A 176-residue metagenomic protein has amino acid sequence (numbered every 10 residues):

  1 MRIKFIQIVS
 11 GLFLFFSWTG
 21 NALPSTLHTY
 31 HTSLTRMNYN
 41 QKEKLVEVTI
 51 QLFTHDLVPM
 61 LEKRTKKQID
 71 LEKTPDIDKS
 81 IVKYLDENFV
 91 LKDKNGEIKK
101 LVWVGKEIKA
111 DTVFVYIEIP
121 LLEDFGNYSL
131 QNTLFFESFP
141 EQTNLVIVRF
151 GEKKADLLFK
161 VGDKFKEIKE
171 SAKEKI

Functional and structural regions predicted by a protein language model:
M1-H28: Bacterial Sec-dependent N-terminal signal peptides
S25-I176: N-terminal soluble domains immediately following signal/targeting peptides that reside in extracytoplasmic
